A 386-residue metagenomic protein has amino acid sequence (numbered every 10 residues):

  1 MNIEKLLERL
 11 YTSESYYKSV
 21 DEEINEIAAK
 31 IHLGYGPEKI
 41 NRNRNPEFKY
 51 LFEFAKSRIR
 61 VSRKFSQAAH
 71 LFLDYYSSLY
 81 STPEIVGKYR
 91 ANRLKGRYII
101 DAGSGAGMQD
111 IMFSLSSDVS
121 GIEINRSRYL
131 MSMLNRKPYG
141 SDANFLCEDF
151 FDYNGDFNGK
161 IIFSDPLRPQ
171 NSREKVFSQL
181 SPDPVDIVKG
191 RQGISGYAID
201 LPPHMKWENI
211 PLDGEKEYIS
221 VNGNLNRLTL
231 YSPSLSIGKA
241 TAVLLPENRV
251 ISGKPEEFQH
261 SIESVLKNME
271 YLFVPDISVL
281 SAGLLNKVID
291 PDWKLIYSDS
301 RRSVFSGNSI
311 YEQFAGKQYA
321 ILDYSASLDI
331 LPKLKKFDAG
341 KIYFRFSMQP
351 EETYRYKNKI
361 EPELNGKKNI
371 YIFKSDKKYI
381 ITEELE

Functional and structural regions predicted by a protein language model:
M1-E386: SAM-dependent transferase fold signal centered on methyltransferase-like domains, encompassing both Class I
